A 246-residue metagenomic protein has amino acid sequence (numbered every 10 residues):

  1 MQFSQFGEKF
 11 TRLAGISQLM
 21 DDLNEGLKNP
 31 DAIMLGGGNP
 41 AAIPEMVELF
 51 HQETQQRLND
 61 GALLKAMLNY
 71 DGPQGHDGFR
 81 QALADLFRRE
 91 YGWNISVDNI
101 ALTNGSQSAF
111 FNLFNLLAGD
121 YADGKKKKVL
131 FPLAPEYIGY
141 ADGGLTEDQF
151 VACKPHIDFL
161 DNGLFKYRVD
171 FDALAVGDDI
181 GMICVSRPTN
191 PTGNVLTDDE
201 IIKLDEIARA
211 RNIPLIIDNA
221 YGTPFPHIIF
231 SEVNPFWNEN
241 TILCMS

Functional and structural regions predicted by a protein language model:
M1-G75, D85, R89, I213: N-terminal "arm"/small-domain region of PLP-dependent enzymes with the aminotransferase-like
K65-R211, I216-I242: Conserved core of the PLP fold type I
M245-S246: Class I S-adenosyl-L-methionine
